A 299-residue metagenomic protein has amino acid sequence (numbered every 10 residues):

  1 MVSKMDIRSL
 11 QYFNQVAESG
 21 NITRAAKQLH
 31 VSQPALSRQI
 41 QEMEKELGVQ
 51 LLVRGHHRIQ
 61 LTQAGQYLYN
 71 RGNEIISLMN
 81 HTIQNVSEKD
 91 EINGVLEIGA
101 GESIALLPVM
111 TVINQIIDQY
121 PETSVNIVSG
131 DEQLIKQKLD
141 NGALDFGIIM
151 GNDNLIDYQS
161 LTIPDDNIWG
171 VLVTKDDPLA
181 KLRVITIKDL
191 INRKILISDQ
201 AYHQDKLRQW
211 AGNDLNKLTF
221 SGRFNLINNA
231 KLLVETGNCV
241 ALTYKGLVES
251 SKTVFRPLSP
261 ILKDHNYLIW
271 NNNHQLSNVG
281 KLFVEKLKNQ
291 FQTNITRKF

Functional and structural regions predicted by a protein language model:
V2-K4, N70, T111-Q115, E132-W169 (+3 more regions): Short beta-strand-centered segments that line the small-molecule binding cleft or hinge of alpha/beta clamshell
N14-S32: Short helix-boundary/capping micro-motifs
E44-L61: A short LG(V/I)-centered, amphipathic sequence patch enriched for acidic residue(s) preceding the LG motif
N93-L155, L215, R223-L226: Central regulatory/effector-binding core of bacterial HTH transcription factors
P108, P257-F299: A late-sequence structural motif
D131-L144, I149-M150, A201-V254: Hydrophobic hinge/microswitch elements
I156-T162, D166-I168, N225-Q275: Beta-alpha-beta core module
R193-L215, L276-V284, N294, K298-F299: Secondary-structure junction motif
